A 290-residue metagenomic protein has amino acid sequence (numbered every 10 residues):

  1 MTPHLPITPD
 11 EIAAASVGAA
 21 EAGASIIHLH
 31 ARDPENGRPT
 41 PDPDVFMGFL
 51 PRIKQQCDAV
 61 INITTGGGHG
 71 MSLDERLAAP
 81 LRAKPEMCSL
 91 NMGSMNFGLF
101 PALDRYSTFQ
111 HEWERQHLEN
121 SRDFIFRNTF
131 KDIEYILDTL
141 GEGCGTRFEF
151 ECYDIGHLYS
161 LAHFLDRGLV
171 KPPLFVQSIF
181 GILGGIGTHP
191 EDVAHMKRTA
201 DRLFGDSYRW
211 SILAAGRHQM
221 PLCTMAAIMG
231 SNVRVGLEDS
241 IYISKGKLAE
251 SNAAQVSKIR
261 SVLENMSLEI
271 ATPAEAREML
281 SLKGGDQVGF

Functional and structural regions predicted by a protein language model:
M1-E11, T65-L73, R122-R127, E149 (+3 more regions): Active-site mouth loops of central-metabolism enzymes
M1-G23, A31: Conserved N-terminal beta1-alpha1 strand-loop-helix module at the mouth
I12, A19, H30, C88 (+4 more regions): Conserved, mostly hydrophobic/aromatic
A24-P34, I61-T65, E151, A276: Short beta-strand segments at enzyme active-site cores
S25-M47, I179-G184, I241-K245: Glycine-rich, proline-tolerant flexible connector loops at the mouths of alpha/beta enzymes
R38-I63, I136-T139, M196-G205, A253-S267: Alpha-helix-loop-beta-strand connector modules within alpha/beta enzyme cores
M87-L237: Catalytic alpha/beta core domains of metabolic enzymes, predominantly
Y159, R198-R202, P221-F290: Structured C-terminal cap/extension of enzyme domains
